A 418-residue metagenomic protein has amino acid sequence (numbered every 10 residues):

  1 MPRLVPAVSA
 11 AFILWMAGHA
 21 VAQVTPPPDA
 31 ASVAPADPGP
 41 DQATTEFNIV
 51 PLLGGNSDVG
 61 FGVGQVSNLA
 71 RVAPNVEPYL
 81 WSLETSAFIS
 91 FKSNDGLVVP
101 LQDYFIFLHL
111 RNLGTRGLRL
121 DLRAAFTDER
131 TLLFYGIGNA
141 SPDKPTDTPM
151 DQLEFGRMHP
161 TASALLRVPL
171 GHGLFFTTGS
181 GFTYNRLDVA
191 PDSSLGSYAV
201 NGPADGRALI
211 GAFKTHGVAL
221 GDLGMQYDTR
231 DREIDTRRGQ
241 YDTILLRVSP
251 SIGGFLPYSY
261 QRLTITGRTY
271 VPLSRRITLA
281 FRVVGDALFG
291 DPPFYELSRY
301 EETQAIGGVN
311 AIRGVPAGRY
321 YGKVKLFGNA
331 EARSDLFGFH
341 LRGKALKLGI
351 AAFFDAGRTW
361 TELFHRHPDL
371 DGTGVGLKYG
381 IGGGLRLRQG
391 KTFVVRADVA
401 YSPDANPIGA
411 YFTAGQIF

Functional and structural regions predicted by a protein language model:
P35-E46, V72-W81, G96, L113-R119 (+8 more regions): Short loop/turn motifs that connect adjacent beta-strands in outer-membrane beta-barrel proteins
T45-F47, V59-V63, Y79, V98-Y104 (+10 more regions): Residues that define the transmembrane beta-barrel architecture of outer-membrane proteins
L53-G55, Q65-S67, L83-I89, L120-D128 (+9 more regions): Transmembrane beta-barrel strands of outer-membrane/channel proteins
G55, L69-R71, I89, L110-N112 (+9 more regions): Residue-level signature of outer-membrane beta-barrel architecture
F88-A162, G285-I306, R319, N406: Outer-membrane beta-barrel translocator/channel fold
D95-L110, L122-F126, T148-D188, F213-G221 (+4 more regions): Outer-membrane beta-barrel transmembrane strands
D205-R207, G211, V218-F354, W360 (+2 more regions): C-terminal outer-membrane beta-barrel translocator/porin domains of Gram-negative envelope proteins and their
L385-L387, N406-F418: Outer-membrane beta-barrel "beta-signal"
